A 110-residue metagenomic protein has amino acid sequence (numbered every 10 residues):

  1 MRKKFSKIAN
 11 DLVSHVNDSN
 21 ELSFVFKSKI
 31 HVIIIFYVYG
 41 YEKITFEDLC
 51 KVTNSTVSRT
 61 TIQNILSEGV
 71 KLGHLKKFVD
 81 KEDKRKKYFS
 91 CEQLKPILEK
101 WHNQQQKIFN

Functional and structural regions predicted by a protein language model:
M1-K3: General nucleic-acid-binding
F5-I34: Short alpha-helical segments that sit at the start of domains
L12, N17-S19, R59, H102-F109: A compositional/biophysical signature of low hydrophobicity enriched in polar/charged and small residues
F26-K27, D80-N103: Short, cationic-aromatic polyanion-contact patches
I35-G40, N54: Short, locally clustered residues in the helix-turn-helix/winged-helix DNA-binding domain
K43-T53: Short acidic, hydrophobic short linear motifs in intrinsically disordered regions
T56-K71: Short amphipathic alpha-helical interaction segments
V70-K81: A short, conserved structural fragment
